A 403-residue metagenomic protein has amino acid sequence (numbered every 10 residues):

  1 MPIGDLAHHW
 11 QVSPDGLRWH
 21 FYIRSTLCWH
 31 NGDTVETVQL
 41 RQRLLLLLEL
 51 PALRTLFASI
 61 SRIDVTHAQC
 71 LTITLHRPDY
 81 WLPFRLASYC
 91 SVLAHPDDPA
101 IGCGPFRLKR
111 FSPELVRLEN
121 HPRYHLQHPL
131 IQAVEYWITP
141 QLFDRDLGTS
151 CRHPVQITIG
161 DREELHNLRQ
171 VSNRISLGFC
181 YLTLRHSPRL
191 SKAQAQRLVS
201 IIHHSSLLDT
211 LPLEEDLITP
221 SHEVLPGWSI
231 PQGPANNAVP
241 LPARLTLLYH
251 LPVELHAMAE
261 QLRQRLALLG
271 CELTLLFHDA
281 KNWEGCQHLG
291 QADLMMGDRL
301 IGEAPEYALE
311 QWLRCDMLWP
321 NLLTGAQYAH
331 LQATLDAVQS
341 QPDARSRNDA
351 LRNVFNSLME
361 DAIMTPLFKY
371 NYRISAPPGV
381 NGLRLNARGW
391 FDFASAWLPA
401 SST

Functional and structural regions predicted by a protein language model:
M1-P14, F84-L108, P129, H166-L177 (+4 more regions): Short, solvent-exposed loop/beta-turn-alpha elements that line the ligand-binding surface or hinge of extracytoplasmic
H9-A52: Aromatic- and charge-enriched surface segment that lines or borders ligand/interaction sites
Q11, G16, L53-P96, R107-R110: Surface-exposed binding/hinge segments that line and control ligand-binding clefts or catalytic entry sites
R77-D144: Gly/Pro-rich hinge or "lid" segments in bacterial periplasmic/extracellular proteins
K109-R117, E135-H186: Extracellular/periplasmic solute-recognition and catalytic clefts
E119-P122, Q170-R197, I201, T210: A bilobed periplasmic-binding-protein/Venus flytrap-type ligand-binding module shared by bacterial periplasmic
R197-P231, E254-Q261, G290-T403: Detector for C-terminal structural segments
N236-D298: Ligand/substrate-recognition segments at binding pockets and active sites
